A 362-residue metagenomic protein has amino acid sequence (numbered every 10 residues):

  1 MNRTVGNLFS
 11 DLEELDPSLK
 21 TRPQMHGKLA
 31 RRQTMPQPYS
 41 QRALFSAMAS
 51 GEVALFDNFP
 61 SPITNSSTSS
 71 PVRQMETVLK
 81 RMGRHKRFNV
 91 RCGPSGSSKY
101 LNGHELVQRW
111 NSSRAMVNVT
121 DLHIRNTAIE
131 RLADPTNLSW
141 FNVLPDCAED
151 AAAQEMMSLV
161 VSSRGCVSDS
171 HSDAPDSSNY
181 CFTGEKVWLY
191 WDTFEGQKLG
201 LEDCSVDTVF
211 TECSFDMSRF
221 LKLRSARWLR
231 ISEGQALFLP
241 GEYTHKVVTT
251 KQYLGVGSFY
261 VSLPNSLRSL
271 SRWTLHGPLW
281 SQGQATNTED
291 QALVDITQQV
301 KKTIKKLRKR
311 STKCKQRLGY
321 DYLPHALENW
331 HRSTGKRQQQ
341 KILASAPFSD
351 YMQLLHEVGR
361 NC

Functional and structural regions predicted by a protein language model:
M1-A236, T244-C362: N-terminal accessory scaffold of Fe(II)-dependent oxygenases
